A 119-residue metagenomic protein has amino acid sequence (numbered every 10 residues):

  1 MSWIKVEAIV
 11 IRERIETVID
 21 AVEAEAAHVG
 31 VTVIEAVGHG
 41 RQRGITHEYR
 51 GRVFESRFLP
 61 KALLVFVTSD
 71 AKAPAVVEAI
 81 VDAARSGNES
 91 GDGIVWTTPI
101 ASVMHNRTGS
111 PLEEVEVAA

Functional and structural regions predicted by a protein language model:
M1-A119: Positively charged, small/polar-rich N-terminal and surface patches that mediate targeting and assembly and bind
